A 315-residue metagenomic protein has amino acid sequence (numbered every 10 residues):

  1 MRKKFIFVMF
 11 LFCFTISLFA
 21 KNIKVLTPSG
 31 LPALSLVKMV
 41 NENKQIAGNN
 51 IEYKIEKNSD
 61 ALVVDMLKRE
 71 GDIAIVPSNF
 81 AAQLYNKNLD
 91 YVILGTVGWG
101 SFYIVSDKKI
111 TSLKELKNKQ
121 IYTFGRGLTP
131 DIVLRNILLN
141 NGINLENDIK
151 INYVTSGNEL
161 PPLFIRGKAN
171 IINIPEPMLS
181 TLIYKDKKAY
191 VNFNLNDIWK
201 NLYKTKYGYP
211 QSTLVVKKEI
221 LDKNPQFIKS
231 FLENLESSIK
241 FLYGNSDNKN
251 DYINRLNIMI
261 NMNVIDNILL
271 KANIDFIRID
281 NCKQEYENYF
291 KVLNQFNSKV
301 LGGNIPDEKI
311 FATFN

Functional and structural regions predicted by a protein language model:
M1-R2: N-terminal secretory signal peptides that target proteins for export/translocation
F5-F14: Sec-dependent N-terminal signal peptides
L18-A20: Boundary at the C-terminal end of the N-terminal hydrophobic targeting segment
I23-E146, N152-Y153, N170, E176 (+1 more regions): Short, glycine-/small- and polar/acidic-enriched structural segments that line small-molecule recognition paths
K44-G48, D197-K204, I274-C282: Short, solvent-exposed loop/beta-turn-alpha elements that line the ligand-binding surface or hinge of extracytoplasmic
S78-F80, G157-Y252: Pocket-lining segment of extracytoplasmic ligand-binding domains
L221-F296: Secondary-structure end/capping motifs
E287-N315: Conserved C-terminal helix/tail region of periplasmic/extracytoplasmic solute-binding proteins
